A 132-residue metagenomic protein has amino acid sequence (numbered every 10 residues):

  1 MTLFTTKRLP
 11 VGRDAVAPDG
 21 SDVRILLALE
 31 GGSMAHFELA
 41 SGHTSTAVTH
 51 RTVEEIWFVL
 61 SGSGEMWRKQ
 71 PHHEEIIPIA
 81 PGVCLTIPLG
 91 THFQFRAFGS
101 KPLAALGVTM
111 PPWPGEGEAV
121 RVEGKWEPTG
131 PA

Functional and structural regions predicted by a protein language model:
M1-H36, T46-A47, G117-A132: A short, N-terminal "cap"/entry segment at the start of jelly-roll beta-barrel domains of the cupin/DSBH fold
D22-S33, G42-F58, H72-H73, P81: A short beta-loop-beta micro-motif enriched in histidine and acidic residues
A35-H36, M66-R68, A105, G115: Short hydrophobic/aromatic-rich beta-strand segments that constitute the beta-sheet cores of beta-sandwich/beta-barrel
E38-A40, R51-M66, V108: Short, conserved beta-strand element in jelly-roll/cupin
T44-T46, E65, V83-L85, L89-F95: Histidine-centered metal-chelating micro-motifs
I56, S100-A119: A short hydrophobic beta-strand segment most commonly corresponding to one strand of the jelly-roll/cupin
P71-L89: Short acidic-glycine-tyrosine-enriched beta hairpin
